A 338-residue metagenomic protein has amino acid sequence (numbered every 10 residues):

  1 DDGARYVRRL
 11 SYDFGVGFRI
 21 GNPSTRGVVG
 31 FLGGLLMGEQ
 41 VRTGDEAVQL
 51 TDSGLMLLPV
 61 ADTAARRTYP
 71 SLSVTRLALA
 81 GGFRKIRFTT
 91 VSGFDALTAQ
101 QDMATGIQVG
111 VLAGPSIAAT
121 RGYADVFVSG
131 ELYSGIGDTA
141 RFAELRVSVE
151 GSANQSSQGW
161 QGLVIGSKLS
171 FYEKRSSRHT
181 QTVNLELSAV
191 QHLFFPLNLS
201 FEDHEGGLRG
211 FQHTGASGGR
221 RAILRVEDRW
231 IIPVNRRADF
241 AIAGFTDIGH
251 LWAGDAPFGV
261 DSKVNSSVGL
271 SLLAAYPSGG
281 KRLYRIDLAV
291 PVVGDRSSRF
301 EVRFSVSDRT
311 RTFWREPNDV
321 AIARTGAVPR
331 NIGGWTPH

Functional and structural regions predicted by a protein language model:
D1-R76, G82-R87, V91-G106, T120-R121 (+4 more regions): Gram-negative and organellar
Q108-H338: C-terminal transmembrane beta-barrel domains of outer membrane proteins
